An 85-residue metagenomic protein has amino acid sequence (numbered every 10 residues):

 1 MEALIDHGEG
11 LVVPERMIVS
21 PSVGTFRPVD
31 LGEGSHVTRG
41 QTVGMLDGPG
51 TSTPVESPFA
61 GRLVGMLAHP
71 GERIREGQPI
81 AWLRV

Functional and structural regions predicted by a protein language model:
M1-M45, S52-P54, P58-A60: Acidic, low-complexity mobile loops and tails
V55, R75-L83: Low-complexity, flexible helical/coil segments
R62-G77: Short peripheral tails and domain-boundary helices/loops at the edges of structured domains
